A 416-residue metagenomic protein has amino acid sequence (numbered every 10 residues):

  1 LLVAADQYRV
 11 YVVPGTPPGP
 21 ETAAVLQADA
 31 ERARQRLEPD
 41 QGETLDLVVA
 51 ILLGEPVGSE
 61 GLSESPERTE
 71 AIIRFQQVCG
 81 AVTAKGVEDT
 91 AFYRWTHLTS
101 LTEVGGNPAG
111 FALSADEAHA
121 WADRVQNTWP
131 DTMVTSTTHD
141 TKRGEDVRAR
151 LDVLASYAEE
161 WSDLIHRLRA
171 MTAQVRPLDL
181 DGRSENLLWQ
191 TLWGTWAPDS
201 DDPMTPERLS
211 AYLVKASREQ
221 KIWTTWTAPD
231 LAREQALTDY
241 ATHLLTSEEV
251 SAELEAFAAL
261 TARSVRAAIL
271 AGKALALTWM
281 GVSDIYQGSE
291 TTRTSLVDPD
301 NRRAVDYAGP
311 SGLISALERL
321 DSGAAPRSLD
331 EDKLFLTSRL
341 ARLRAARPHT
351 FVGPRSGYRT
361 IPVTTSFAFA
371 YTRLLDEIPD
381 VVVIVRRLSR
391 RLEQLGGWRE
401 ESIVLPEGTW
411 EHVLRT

Functional and structural regions predicted by a protein language model:
L1, Y11-T416: Carbohydrate-interacting/catalytic domains
D6: Acidic/aromatic/glycine-rich contiguous surface patches that form carbohydrate-binding/processing clefts and analogous
